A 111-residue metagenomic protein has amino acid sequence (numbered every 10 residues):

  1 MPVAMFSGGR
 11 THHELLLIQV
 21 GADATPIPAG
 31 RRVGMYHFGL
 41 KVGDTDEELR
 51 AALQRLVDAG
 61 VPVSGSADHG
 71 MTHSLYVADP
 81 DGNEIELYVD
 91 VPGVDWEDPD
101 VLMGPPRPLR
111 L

Functional and structural regions predicted by a protein language model:
M1-Q19: Core segments of cupin and vicinal oxygen chelate
R10-E14, A22, G43-E47: Short, charged/polar surface micro-motifs in flexible loops or helix N-caps
R10-H12, G30-H37: Short connector loops at helix/strand junctions that flank enzyme active sites, especially segments positioning acidic
L15, P26, E47-L49, W96: Intrinsically disordered, low-complexity acidic/polar segments
I18-A22, D90: Acetyl-CoA-dependent GNAT
D23-A29: Short beta-strand/turn micro-motifs at beta-sheet edges
V33, F38-E84, V89-V94, P108-L111: Vicinal oxygen chelate
P99-L111: Thiol-/selenol-based redox modules, centered on thioredoxin-like and closely related oxidoreductase domains
